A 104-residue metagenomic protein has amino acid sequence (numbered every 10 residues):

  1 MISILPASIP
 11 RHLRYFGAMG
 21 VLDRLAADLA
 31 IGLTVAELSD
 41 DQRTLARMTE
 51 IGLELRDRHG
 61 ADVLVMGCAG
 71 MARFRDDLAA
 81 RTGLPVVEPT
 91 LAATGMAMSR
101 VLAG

Functional and structural regions predicted by a protein language model:
M1, D23-D28, G83-L91: Short hydrophobic/aromatic-enriched beta-strand-loop microsegments
M1-I4, L13-Y15, M98, L102: Short hydrophobic alpha-helices and adjacent helix-cap/hinge residues
L5-G67: Active-site rim beta-loop-alpha module in soluble metabolic enzymes
F16-M19, A79-G83: Short, solvent-exposed amphipathic alpha-helical segments in soluble enzyme and RNA/protein-processing domains
G32, V87-A103: Short, flexible loop segments at boundaries between secondary-structure elements
I51-R81, T94-A97: Hydrophobic alpha-helical
D77, G83, L102-G104: ATP-binding/phosphotransfer module of carbohydrate and carboxylate kinases, centering on a glycine-rich
